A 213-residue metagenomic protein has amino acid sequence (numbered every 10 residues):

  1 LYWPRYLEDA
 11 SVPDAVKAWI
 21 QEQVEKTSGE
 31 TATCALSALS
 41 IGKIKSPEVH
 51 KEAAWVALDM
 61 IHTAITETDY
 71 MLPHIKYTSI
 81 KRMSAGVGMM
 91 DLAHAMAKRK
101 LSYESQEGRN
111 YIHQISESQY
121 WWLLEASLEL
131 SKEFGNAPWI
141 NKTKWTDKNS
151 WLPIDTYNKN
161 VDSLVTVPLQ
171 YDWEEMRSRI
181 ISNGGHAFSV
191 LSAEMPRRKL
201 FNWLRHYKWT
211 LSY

Functional and structural regions predicted by a protein language model:
L1-S79, M89-M96, L204-Y213: Function-dense linear segments that define catalytic or interfacial modules in macromolecule-processing proteins
Y2-P4, E8-P13, Q119-Y120, E175-R177 (+3 more regions): Glycine-rich anion/phosphate-binding loop at the beta-strand->alpha-helix junction
A54-K76, I80, S102-P196: Internal maturation/activation junctions in enzymes
R82-A85: Short, surface-exposed loop/turn segments at secondary-structure boundaries that line and modulate
